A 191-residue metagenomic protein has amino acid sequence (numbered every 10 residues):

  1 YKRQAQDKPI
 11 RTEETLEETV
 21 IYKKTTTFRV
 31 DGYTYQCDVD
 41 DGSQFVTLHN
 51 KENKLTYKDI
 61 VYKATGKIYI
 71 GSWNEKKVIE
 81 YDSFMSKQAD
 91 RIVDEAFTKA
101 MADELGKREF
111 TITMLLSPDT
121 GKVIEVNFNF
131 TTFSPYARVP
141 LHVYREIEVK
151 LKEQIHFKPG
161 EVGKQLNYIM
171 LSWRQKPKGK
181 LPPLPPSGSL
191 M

Functional and structural regions predicted by a protein language model:
Y1-Q4: Conserved small/polar residues in nucleotide/adenosyl-binding loops
D7-M191: Charge-biased low-complexity segments
